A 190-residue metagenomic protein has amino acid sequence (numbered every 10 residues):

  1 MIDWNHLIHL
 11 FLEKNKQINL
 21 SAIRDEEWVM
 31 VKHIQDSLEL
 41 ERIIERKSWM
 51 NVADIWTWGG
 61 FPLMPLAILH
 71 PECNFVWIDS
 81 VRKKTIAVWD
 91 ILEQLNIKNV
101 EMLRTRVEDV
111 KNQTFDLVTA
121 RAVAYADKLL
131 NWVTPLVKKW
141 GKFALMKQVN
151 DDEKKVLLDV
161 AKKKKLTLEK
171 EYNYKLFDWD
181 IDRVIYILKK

Functional and structural regions predicted by a protein language model:
M1-A53, K83-V100: Class I SAM-dependent transferase core
G59-E72: Conserved SAM-binding loop of SAM-dependent methyltransferases across substrates and taxa, primarily the Class I
H70, V137-K139: Helix-to-beta-strand junctions that scaffold the AdoMet/dcAdoMet cofactor pocket in Class I SAM-dependent enzymes
N74-D79: Conserved SAM-binding motif I beta-strand of class I
L103-D109, V123-A124: Conserved SAM/SAH-binding loop
E108-L117: A short acidic, Gly/Pro-enriched loop at the edge of an enzyme's catalytic core that lines a small-molecule cofactor
W140-Q148: Conserved beta-strand signature within the Rossmann-like core of class I S-adenosyl-L-methionine
V149-K190: Active-site capping/gating segments
